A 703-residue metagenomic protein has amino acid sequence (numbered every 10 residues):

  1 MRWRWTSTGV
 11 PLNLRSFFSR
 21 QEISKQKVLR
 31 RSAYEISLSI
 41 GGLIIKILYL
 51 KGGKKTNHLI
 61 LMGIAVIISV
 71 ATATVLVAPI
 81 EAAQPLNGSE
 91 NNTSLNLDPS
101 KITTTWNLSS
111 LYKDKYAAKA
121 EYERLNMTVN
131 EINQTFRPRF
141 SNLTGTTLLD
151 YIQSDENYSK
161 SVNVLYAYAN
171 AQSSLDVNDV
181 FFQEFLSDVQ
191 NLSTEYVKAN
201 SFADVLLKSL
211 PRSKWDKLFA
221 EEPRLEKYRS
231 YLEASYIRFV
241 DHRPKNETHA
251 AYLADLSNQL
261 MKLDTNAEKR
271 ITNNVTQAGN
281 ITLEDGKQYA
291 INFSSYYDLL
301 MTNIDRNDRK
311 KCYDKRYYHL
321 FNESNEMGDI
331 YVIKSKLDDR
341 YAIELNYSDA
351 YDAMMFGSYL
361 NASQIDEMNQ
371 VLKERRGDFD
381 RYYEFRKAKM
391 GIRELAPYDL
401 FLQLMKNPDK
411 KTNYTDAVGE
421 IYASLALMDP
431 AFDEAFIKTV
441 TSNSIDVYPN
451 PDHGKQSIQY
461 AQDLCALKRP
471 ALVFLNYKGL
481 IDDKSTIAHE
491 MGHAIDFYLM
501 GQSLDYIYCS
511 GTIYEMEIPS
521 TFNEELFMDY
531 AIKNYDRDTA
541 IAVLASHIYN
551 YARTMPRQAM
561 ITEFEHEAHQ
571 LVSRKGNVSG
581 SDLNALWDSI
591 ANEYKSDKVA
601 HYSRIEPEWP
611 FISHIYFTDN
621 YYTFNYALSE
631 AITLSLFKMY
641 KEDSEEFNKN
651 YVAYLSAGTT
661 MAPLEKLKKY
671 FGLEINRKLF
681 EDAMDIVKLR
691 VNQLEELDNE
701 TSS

Functional and structural regions predicted by a protein language model:
A73-L86: Sec-dependent signal peptide cleavage junction
A83-N407, V418-E420, A591, E696-T701: A well-structured
N92, D98-S100, S109-K113, L207 (+9 more regions): C-terminal, non-catalytic "cap/extension" segments appended to globular domains
P408-L467, L480-I481: Auxiliary, metal-adjacent structural segments of Zn-dependent hydrolase domains
F474-I487: Short pre-active-site segment immediately N-terminal to the catalytic Zn-binding motif
T486, E490, A494: Catalytic glutamate of the conserved HExxH
F497-I518: Post-HEXXH active-site segment of zinc metalloproteases
G511-D538, R553, S629: Post-HExxH zinc-binding segment in Zn-dependent metallohydrolases
